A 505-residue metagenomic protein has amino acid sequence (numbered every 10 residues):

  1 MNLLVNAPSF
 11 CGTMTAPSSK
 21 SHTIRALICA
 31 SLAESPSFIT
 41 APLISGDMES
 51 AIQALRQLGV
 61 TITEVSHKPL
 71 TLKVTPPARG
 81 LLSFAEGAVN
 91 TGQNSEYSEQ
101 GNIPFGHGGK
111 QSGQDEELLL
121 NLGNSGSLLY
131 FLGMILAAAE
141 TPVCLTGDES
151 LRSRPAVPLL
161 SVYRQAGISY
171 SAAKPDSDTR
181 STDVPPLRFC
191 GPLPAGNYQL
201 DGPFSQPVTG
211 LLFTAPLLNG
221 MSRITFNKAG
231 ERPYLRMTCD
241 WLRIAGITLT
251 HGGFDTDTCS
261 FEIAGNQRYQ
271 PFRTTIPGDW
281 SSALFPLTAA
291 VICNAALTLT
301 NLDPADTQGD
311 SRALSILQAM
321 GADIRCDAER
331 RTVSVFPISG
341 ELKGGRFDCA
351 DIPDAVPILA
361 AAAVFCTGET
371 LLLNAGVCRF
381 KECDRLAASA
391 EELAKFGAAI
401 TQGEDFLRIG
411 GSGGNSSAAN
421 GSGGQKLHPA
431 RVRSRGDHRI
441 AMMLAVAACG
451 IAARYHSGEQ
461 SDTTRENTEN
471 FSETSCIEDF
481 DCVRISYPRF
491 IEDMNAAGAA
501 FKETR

Functional and structural regions predicted by a protein language model:
M1-E99, P104-R505: Short, structured segments at the rim of ligand-binding sites
